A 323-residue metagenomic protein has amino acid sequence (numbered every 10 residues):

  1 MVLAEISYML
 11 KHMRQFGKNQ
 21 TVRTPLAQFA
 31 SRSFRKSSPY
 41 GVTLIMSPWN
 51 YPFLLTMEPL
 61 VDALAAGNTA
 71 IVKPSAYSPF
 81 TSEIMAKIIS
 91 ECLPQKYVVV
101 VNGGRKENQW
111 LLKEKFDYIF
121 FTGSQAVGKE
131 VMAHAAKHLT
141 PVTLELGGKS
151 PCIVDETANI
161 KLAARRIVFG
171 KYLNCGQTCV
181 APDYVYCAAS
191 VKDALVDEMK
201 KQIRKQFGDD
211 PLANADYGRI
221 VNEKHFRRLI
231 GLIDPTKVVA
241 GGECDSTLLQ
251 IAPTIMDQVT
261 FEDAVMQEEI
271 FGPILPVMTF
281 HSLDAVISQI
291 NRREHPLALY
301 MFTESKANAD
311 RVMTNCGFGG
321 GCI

Functional and structural regions predicted by a protein language model:
M1-N19, F29-A30: Long amphipathic alpha-helix in the N-terminal Rossmann-like dinucleotide-binding domain of NAD(P)-dependent
I6, G67, V98, I119 (+6 more regions): Residue-level signal for inorganic ion chemistry
K18-V42, E304-N315, G319-I323: Terminal low-complexity tails and localization/encapsulation signals of metabolic enzymes
T24-L162, F280: Rossmann-like NAD(P) dinucleotide-binding subdomain of oxidoreductase/dehydrogenase enzymes
L93, A126-F261, L283-D284, I323: ALDH superfamily catalytic-core signature
L112-K113, L146-G147, T178-V180, A213-N214 (+2 more regions): Short glycine-enriched loop/turn motifs at secondary-structure junctions
I153, R204, Q250-I323: Conserved C-terminal structural/oligomerization subdomain of aldehyde/semialdehyde dehydrogenase
